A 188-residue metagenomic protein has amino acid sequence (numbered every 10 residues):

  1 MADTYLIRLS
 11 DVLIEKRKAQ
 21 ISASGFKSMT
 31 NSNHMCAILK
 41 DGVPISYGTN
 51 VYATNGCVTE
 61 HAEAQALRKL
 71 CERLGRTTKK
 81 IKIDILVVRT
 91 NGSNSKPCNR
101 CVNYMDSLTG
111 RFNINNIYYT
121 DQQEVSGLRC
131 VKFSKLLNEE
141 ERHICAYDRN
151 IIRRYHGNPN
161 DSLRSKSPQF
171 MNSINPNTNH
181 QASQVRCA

Functional and structural regions predicted by a protein language model:
M1-A188: Zinc-dependent deaminase catalytic domain
